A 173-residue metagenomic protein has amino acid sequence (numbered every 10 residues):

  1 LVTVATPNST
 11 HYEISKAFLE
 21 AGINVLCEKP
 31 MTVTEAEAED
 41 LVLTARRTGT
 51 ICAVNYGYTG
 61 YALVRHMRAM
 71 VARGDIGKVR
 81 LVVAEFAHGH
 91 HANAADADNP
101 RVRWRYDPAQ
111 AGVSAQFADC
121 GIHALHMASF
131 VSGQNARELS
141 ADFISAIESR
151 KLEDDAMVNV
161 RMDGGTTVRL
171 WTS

Functional and structural regions predicted by a protein language model:
L1, P7-N8, Y12-T59, G74: Beta-strand-loop-alpha-helix segment that lines the small-molecule cofactor/substrate pocket of alpha/beta enzymes
T6-P7, T172: Short glycine-/small-residue-rich Rossmann-like dinucleotide-binding loops
I23, T50-I51, R80, G164-T166: Short, well-ordered coil/turn segments that N-cap beta-strands
L26, I51-A53, V83, S140 (+1 more regions): Structural detector of well-ordered beta-strand residues that form the stable sheet scaffold of enzyme domains
Y58-D142, A146-R150: Predominantly a Rossmann-like dinucleotide-binding segment in NAD(P)-dependent oxidoreductases
L81, M157-N159, R169: Conserved hydrophobic/aromatic beta-strand scaffold that supports enzyme active sites
A146-E153, D163-S173: NAD(P)-dinucleotide binding in Rossmann-like oxidoreductases
